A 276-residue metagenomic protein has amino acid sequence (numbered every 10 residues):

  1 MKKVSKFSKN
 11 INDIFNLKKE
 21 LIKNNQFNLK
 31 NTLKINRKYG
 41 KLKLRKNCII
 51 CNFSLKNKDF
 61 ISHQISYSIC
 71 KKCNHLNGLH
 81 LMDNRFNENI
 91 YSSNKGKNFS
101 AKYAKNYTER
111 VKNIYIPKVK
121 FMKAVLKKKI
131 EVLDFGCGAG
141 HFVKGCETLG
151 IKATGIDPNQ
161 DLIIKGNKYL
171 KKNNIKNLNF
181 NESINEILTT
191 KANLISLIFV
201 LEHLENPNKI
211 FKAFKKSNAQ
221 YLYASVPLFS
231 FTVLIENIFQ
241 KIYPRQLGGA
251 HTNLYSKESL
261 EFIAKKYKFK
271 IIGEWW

Functional and structural regions predicted by a protein language model:
K2-T190, L194-I198, N208-A213, R245 (+2 more regions): Conserved N-terminal segment of class I S-adenosyl-L-methionine
Y169, L197, E205-W276: S-adenosyl-L-methionine-dependent methyltransferase catalytic module, highlighting the catalytic core
